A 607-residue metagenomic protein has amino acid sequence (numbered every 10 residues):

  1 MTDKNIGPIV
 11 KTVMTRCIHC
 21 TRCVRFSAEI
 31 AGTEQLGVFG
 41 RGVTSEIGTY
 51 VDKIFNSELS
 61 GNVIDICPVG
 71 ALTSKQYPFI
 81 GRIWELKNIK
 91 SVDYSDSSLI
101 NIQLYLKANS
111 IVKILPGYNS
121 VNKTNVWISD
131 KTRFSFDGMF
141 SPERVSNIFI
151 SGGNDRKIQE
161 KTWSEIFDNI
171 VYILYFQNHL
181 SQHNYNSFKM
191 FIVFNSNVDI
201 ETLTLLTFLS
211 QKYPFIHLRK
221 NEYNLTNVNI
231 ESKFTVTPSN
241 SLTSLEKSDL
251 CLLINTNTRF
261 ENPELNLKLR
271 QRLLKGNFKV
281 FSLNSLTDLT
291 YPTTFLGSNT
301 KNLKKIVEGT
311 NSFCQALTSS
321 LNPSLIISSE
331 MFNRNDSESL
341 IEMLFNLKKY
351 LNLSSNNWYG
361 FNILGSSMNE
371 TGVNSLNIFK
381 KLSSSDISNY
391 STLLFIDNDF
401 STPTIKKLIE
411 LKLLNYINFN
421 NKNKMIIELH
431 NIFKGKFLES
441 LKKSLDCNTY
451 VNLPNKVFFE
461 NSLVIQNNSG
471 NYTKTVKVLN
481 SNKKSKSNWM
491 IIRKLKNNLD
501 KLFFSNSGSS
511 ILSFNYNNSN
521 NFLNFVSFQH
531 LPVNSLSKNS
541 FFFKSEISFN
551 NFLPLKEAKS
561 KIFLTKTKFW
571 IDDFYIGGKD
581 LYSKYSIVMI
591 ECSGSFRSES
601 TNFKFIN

Functional and structural regions predicted by a protein language model:
M1-S312, A558, F563-N607: N-terminal export/assembly segments and adjacent metallocofactor-ligating motifs of anaerobic energy-metabolism
L209, Y213, R219-I547, I576-K579 (+2 more regions): Non-catalytic alpha/beta scaffold blocks inside enzyme catalytic domains
N534-T567: Acidic, Ser/Thr-rich low-complexity intrinsically disordered segments
